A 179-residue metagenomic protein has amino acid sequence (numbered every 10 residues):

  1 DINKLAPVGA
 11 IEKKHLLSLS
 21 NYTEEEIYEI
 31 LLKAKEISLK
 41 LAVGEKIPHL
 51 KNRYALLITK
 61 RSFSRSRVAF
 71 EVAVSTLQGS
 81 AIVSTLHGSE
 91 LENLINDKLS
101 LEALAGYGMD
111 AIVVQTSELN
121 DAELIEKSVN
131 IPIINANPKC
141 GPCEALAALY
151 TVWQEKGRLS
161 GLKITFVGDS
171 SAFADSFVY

Functional and structural regions predicted by a protein language model:
D1-V68, V72: Positively charged, low-complexity intrinsically disordered leader regions
N3-A6, I11-H15, G88, N96 (+3 more regions): Generic preference for well-ordered secondary structure
S20, Q115, P138, G168-S171: Short loop or secondary-structure boundary microenvironments that flank and position key functional residues
Y22, K33-K40, L77, Y107 (+2 more regions): Change "in soluble alpha/beta enzymes" to "in soluble alpha/beta proteins
E26-K33, S66, S100, D121 (+3 more regions): General structural feature for long, well-ordered alpha-helical segments within catalytic domains of soluble enzymes
P48-W153: Phosphate/diphosphate ligand-binding glycine-rich loop within oxidoreductases
T59-A73, Q154-Y179: Glycine-rich phosphate/diphosphate-binding loop of Rossmann-like nucleotide-binding domains
